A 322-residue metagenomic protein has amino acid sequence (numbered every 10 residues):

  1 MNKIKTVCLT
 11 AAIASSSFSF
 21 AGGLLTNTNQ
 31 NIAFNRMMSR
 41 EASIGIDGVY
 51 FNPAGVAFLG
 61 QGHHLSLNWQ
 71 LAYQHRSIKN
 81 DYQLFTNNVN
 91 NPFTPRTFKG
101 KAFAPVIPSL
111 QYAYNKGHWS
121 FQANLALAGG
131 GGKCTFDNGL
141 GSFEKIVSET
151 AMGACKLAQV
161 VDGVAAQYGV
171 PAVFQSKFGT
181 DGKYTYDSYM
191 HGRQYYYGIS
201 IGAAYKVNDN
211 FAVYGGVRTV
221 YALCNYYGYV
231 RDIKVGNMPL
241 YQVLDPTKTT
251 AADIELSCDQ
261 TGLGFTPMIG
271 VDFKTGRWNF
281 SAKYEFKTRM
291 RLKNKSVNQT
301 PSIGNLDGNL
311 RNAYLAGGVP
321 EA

Functional and structural regions predicted by a protein language model:
M1-C8: Bacterial N-terminal signal peptides that target proteins for export
C8, S17-F136: N-terminal, post-signal peptide beta-strand-biased segments of exported outer-membrane/organellar beta-barrel and other
F20-S39, S43-I44, I107, A113-A322: Outer-membrane beta-barrel porins/channels
